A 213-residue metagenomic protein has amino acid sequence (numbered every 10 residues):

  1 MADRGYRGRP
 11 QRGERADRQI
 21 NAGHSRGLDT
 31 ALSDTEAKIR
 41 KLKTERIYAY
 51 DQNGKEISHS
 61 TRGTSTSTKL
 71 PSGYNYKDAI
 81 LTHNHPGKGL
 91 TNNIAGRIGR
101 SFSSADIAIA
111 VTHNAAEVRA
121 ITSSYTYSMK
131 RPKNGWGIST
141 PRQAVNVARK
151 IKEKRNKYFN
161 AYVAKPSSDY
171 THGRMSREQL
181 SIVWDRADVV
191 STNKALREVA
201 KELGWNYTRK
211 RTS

Functional and structural regions predicted by a protein language model:
A2-R18, S65-S213: Active-site-proximal loop/helix of nucleotide/amide-processing enzymes and allied scaffolds
E14-R46: Polybasic, low-complexity association/targeting segments
E45-Q52, E117-I121: Short beta-strand scaffold segments in enzyme catalytic cores
